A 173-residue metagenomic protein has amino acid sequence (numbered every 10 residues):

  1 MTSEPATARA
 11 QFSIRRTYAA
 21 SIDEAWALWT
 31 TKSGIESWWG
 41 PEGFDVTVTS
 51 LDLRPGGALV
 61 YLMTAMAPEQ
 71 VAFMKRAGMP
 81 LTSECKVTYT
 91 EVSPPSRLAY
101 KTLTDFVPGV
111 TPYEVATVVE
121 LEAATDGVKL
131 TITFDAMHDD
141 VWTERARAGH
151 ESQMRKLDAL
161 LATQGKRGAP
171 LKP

Functional and structural regions predicted by a protein language model:
M1-V46, S50: Hydrophobic ligand-binding cavity/cleft-lining segments
A6-A8, L53, M79-S83, G109-Y113 (+2 more regions): A generic structural micro-feature
A8, A19, V92-P94, A124: Structural motif
Q11-S13, V46-V48, T82-K86, P112-T117: Short, surface-exposed coil-to-beta transition loops
A25, I35, L59-Y61, Y89 (+4 more regions): Hydrophobic pocket/interface hotspot
T47-L103: Glycine-rich portal/gate segments that line the openings of hydrophobic small-molecule binding cavities
E91, A99-E151: Beta-strand/loop substructures that line and gate deep hydrophobic ligand-binding cavities in soluble
A159-P173: Short, highly charged C-terminal tails/helix-capping segments
